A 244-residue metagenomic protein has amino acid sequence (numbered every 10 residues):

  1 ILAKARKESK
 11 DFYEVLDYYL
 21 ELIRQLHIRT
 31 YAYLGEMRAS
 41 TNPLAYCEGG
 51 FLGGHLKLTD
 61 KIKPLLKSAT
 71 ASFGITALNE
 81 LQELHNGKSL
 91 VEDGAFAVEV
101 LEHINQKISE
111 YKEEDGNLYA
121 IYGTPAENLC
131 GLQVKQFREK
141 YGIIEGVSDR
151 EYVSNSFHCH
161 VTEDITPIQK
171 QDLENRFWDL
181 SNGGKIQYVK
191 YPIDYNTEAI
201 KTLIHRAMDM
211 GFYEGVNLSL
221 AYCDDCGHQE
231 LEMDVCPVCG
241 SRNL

Functional and structural regions predicted by a protein language model:
I1-N243: Long, C-terminal-biased catalytic regions of enzyme "large/alpha" subunits
